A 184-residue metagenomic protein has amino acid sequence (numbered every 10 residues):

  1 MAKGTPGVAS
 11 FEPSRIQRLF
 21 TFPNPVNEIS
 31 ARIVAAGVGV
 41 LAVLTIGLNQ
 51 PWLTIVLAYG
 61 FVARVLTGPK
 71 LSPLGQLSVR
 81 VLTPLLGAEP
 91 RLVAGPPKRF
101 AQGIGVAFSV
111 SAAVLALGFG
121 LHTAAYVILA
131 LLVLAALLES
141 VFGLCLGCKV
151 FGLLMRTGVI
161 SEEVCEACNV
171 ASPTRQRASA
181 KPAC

Functional and structural regions predicted by a protein language model:
M1-P182: Membrane-interfacial helix-loop segments of redox and metal-homeostasis proteins, especially TM-loop-TM junctions
